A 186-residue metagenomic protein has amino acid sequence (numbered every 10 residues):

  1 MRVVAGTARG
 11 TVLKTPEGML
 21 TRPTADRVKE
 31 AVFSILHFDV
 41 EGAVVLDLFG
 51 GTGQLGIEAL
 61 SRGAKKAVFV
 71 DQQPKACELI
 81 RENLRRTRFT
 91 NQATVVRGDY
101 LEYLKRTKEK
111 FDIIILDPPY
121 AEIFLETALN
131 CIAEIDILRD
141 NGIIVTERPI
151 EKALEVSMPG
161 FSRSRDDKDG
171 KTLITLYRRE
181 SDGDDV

Functional and structural regions predicted by a protein language model:
M1-V186: Class I S-adenosyl-L-methionine-dependent methyltransferase catalytic core
